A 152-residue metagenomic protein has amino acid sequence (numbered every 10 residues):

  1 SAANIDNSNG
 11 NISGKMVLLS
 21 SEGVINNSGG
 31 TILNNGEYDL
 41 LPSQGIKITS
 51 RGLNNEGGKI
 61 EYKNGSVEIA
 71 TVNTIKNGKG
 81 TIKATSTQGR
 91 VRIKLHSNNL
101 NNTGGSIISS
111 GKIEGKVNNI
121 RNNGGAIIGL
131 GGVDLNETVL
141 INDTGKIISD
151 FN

Functional and structural regions predicted by a protein language model:
A3-N7, N11-S13, V17-L19, G23-N27 (+15 more regions): Extracellular beta-strand scaffolds
